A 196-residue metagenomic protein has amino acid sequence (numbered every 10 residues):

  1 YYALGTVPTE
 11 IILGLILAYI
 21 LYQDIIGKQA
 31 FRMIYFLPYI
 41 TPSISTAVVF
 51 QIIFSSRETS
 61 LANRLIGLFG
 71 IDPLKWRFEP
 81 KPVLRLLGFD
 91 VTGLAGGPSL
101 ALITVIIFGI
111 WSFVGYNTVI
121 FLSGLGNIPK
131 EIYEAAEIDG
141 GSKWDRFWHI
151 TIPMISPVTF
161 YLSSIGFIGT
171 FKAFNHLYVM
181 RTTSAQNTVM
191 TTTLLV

Functional and structural regions predicted by a protein language model:
Y1-V196: A structural signal for multi-pass alpha-helical bundles of membrane permease subunits that mediate small-molecule
